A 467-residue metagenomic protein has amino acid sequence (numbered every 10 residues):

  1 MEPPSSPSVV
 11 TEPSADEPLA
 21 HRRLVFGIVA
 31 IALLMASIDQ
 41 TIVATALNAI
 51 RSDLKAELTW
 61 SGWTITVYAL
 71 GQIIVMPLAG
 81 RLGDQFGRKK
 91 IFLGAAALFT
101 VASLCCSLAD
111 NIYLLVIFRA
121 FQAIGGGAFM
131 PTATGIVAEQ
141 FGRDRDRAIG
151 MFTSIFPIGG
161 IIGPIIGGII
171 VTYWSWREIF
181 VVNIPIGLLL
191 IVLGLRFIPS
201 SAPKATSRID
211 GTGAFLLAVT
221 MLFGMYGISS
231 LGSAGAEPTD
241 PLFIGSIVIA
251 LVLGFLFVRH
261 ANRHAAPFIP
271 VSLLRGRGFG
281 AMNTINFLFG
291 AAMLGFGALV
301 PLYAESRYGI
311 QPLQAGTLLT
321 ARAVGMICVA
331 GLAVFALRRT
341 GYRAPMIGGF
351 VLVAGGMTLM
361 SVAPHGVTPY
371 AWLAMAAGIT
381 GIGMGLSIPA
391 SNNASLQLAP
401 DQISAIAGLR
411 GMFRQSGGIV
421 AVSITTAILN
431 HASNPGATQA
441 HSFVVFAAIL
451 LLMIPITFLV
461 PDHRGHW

Functional and structural regions predicted by a protein language model:
E2-R196, L332, R339-T340, A344-A354 (+5 more regions): Transmembrane-helix bundle of Major Facilitator Superfamily
R22-I38, V43-T45, L54, L58-V67 (+9 more regions): 12-transmembrane solute porter fold
I74, A128, L189, V219-L222 (+2 more regions): Residue-level signal for the membrane-embedded core of alpha-helical transmembrane segments, especially mid-helix
G83-K90, D144-A148, P203-I209, P267-P270 (+1 more regions): Interfacial helix-loop-helix linkers and transmembrane-helix boundary segments in multi-pass membrane proteins
I112, A202-T206, S233-E237, G366-V367: Membrane-interface helix caps and helix-loop-helix hairpins in membrane proteins
G135-I136, Q140, I169, F197 (+6 more regions): A residue-level signal for alpha-helical anchor/packing sites in multi-pass solute transporters
I158-V192, I209-I247: Helix-loop-helix hairpin linking two adjacent transmembrane segments in secondary transporters
I184-P203, A218-S230, I249-H264, M453-P461: C-terminal membrane-cytosol helix-exit motif in multi-pass small-molecule transporters
